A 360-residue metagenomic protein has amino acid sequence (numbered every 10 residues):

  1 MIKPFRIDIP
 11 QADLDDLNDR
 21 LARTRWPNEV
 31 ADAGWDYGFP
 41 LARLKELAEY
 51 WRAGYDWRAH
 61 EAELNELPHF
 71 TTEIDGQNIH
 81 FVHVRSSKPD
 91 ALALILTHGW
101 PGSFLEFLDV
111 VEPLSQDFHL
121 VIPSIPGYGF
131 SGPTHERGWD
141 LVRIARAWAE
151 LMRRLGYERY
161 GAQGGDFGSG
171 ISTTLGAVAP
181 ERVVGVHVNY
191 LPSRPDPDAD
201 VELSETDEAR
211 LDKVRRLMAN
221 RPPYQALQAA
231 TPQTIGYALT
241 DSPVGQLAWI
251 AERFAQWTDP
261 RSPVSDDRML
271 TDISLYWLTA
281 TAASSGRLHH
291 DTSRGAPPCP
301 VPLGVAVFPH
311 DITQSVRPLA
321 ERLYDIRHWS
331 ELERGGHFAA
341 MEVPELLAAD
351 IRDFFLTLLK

Functional and structural regions predicted by a protein language model:
D13-R85, R268, W277-S293: Non-catalytic accessory segments flanking enzyme active sites
W57-A59, L105, I125-W139, T173 (+1 more regions): Glycine-rich "HGGG/HGxG" loop immediately N-terminal to the catalytic nucleophile of the alpha/beta-hydrolase
D90-G99: Short beta-strand element of the alpha/beta-hydrolase
W100-E112: The serine-hydrolase catalytic nucleophile loop
P113-D117, Y157-R210: Conserved hydrolase catalytic core segment
L114-F130: Conserved alpha/beta-hydrolase
V142-G161: Conserved acidic catalytic loop of the alpha/beta-hydrolase fold
Q228-K360: C-terminal subdomain of alpha/beta-hydrolase-fold enzymes, centered on the catalytic histidine and its supporting
